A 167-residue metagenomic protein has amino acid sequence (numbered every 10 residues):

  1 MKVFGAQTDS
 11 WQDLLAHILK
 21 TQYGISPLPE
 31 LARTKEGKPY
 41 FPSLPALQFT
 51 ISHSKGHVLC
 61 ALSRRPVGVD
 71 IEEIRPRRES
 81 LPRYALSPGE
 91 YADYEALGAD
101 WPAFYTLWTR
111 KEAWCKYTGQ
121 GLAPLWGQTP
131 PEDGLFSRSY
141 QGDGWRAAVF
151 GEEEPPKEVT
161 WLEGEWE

Functional and structural regions predicted by a protein language model:
M1-E167: Core catalytic alpha/beta fold that binds nucleotide/phospho-ligands
